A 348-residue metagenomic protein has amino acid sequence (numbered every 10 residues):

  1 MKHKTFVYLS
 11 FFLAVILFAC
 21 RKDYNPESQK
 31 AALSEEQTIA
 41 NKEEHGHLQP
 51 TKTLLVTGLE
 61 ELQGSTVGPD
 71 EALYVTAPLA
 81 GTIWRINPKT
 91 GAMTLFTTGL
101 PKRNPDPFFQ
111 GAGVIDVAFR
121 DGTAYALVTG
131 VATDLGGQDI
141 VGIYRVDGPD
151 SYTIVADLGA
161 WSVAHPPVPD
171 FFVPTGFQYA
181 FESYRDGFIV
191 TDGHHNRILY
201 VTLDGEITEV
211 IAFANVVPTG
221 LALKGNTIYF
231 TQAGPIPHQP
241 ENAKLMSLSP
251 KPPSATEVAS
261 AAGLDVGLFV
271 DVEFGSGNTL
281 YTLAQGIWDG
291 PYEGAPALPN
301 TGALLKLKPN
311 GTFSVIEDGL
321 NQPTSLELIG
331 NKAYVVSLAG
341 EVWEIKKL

Functional and structural regions predicted by a protein language model:
H3-L9, L17-K52: Bacterial Sec-dependent N-terminal signal peptides
T53-V56, M93-P101, Y152-A160, T208-F213 (+2 more regions): Beta-propeller fold detector
T57-D70, K102-T123, V128, S162-G187 (+7 more regions): Beta-rich, blade/repeat-based domains predominating in secreted/periplasmic proteins but also intracellular
P69-T82, P107: N-terminal carbohydrate-binding/catalytic regions of secreted carbohydrate-active enzymes
A77-T90, T94: Beta-propeller domains
G81-R85, V141-Y144, R197-Y200, A243-M246 (+2 more regions): A short loop-to-beta-strand structural motif that recurs across blades of beta-propeller domains
N87-G91, V146-D150, V201-E206, S249-P253 (+2 more regions): Short loop/turn segments that connect beta-strands within beta-propeller blades
L127-G142, F230-A243, T282-N300: Short, conserved, GDST-rich strand-edge loop motifs in beta-rich repeat architectures
